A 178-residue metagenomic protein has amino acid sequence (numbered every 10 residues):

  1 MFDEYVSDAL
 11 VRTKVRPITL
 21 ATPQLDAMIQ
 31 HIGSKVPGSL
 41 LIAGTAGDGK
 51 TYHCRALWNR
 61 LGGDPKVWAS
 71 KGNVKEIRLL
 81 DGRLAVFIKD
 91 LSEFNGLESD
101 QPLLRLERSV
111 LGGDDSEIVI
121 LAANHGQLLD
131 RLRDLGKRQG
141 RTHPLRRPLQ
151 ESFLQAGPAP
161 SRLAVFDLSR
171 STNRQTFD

Functional and structural regions predicted by a protein language model:
M1-K35, E98-D100: N-terminal pre-Walker A segment at the start of P-loop NTPase domains
A21-M28, S99-R108, K137-E151: Well-ordered, non-membrane alpha-helical segments in soluble/globular domains
I29-G33, T51-W58, G72, E98-S99 (+2 more regions): A short acidic (Asp/Glu
S34-H53: Walker A/P-loop nucleotide-binding motif
A46-G49, L91-L97, G126-L132, S171-N173: Short acidic, S/G/P-rich loop/turn micro-motifs used as interaction or catalytic elements
N59-A69: Post-Walker A helix-loop "phosphate-sensing" segment adjacent to the P-loop in P-loop NTPases
W68-L121, D130: Conserved nucleotide-sensing/catalytic segment adjacent to the nucleotide-binding pocket in NTP-handling enzymes
D114-E117, L121-D178: Replace "adjacent to P-loop NTPase cores in ATP/GTP-dependent enzymes" with "adjacent to NTP-binding cores
